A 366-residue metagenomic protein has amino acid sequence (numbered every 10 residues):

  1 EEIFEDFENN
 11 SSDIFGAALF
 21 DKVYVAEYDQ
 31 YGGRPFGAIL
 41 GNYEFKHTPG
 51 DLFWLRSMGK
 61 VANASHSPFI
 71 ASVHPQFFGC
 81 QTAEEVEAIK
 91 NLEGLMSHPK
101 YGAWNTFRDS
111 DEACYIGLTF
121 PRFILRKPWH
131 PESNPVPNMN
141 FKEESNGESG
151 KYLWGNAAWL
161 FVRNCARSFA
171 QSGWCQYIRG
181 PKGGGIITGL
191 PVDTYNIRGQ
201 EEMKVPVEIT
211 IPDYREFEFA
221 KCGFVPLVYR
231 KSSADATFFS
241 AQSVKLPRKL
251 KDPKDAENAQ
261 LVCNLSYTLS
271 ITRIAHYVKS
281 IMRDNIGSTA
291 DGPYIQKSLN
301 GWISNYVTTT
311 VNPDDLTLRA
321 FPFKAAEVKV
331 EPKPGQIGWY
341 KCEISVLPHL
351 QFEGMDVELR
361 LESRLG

Functional and structural regions predicted by a protein language model:
E2-F15, F20, Y28-P206: Extended, regular secondary-structure scaffolds
D6, V61, Y277, I281 (+1 more regions): Generic, well-ordered alpha-helical scaffold segments in large soluble proteins
K46-T48, F77-C80, K245-P247, G335-I337 (+1 more regions): Flexible loop/turn segments at secondary-structure boundaries
I70-S72, R230, F239-A241, E331 (+1 more regions): Generic beta-strand/beta-sheet core signal
N140-S298, V357: Long, contiguous, structured domain-core segments that constitute the functional module of a protein
T310-K333: Long, charged, glycine-rich C-terminal linkers/tails
E327-G366: C-terminal edge-of-domain segments
